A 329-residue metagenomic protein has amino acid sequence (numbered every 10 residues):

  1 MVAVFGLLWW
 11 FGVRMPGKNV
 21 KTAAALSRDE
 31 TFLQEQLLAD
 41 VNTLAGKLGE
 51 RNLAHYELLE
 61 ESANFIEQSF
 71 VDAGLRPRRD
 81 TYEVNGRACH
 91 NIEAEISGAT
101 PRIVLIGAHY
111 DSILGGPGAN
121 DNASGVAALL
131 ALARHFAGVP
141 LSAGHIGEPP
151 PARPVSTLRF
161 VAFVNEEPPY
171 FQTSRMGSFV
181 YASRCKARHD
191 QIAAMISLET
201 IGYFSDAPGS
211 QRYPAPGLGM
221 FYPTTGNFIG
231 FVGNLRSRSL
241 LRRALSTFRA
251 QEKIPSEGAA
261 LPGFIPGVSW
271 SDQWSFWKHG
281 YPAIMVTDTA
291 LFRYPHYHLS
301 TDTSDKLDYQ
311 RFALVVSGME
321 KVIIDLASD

Functional and structural regions predicted by a protein language model:
M1-F11: Hydrophobic membrane-insertion alpha-helices, especially the h-region of bacterial N-terminal signal peptides
W10-E61, D111, Y294-D302: N-terminal capping segment at the start of a domain
R28, N42-A99, E257-A259: A non-catalytic alpha/beta surface segment that caps or lines the substrate-entry region of metallo-dependent hydrolase
Q36-A39, T43, E57, E61-P77 (+10 more regions): Extracytoplasmic/secreted proteins, especially bacterial periplasmic and envelope-associated proteins
G46-L53, E67, V71-R76, A133-L141 (+6 more regions): Sec-exported extracytoplasmic/periplasmic mature domains
E93, I103-G107, R159-A162, A193-E199 (+1 more regions): Structural recognition of the beta-strand scaffold that forms the well-ordered cores of secreted hydrolase catalytic
I113-R236, R242, V268: Acidic/histidine-rich catalytic neighborhood of metal-dependent amide-processing enzymes
A194, F204-D329: Active-site-adjacent substrate-binding region of metalloamidase/peptidase-like peptide-processing proteins
